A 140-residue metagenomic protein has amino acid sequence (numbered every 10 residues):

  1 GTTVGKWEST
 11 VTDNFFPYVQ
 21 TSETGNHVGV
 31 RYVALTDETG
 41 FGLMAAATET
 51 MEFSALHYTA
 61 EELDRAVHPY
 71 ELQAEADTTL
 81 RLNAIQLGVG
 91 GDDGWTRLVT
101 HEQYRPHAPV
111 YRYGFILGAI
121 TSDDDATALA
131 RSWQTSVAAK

Functional and structural regions predicted by a protein language model:
G1-K140: Beta-strand/loop-rich accessory regions of lumenal/periplasmic or secreted enzymes, predominantly carbohydrate-active
